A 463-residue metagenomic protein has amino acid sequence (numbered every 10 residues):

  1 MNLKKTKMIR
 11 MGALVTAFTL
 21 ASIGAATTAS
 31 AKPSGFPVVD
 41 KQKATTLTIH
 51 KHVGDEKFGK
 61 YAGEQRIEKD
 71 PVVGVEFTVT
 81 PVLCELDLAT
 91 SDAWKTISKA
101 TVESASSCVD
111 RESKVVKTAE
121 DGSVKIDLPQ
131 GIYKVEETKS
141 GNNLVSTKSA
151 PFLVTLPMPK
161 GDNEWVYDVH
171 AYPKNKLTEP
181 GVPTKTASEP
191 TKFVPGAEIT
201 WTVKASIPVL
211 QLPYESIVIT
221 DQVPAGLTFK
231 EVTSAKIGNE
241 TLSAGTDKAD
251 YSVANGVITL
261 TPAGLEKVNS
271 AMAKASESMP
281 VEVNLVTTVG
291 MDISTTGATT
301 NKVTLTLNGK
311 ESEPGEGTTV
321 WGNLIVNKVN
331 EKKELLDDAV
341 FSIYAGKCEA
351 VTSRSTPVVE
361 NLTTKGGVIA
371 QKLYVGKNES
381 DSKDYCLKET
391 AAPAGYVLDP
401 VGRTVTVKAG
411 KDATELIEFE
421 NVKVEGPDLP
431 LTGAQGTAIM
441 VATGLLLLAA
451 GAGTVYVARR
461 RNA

Functional and structural regions predicted by a protein language model:
N2-A463: Solvent-exposed loop/turn and edge beta-strand elements of beta-rich ligand-binding domains
